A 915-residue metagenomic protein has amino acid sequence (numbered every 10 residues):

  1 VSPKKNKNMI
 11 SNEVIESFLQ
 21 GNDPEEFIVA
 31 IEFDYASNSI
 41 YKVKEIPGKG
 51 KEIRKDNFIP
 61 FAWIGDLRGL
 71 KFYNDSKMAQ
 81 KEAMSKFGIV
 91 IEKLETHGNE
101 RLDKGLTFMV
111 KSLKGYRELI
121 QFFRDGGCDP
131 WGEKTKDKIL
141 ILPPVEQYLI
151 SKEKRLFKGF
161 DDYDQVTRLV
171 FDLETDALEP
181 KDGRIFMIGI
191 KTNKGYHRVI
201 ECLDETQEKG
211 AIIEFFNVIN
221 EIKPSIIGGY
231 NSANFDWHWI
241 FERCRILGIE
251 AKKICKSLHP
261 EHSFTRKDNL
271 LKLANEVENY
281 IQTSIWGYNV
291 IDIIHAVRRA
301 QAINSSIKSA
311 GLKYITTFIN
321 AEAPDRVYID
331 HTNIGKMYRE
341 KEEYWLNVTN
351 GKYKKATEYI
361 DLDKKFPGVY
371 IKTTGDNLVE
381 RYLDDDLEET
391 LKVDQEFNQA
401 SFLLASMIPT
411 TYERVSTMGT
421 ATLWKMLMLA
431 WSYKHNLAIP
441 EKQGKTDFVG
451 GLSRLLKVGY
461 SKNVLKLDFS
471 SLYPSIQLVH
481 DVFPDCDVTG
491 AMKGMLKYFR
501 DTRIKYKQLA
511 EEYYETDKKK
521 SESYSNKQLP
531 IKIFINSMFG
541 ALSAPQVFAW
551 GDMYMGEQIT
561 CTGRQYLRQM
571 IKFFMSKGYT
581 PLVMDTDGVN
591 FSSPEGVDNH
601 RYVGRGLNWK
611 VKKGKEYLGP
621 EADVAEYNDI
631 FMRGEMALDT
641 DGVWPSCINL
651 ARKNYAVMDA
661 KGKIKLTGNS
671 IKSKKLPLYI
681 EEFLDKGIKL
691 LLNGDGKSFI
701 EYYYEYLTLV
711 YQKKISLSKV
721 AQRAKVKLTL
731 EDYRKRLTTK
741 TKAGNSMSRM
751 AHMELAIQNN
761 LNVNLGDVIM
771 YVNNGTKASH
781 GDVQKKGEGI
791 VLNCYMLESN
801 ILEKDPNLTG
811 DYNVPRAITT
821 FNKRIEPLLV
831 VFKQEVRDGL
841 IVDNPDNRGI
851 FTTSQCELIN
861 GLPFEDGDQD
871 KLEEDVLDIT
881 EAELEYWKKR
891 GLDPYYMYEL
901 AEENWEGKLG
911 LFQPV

Functional and structural regions predicted by a protein language model:
K4-K223, I249, K372, D385-I408 (+5 more regions): DnaQ-like (DEDDh/DEDDy) 3′-5′ exonuclease domain used for proofreading and 3′-end trimming on nucleic acids
K5-V14, F18, N333-H480, K518-F573 (+4 more regions): Common nucleic-acid-contacting/processivity interface regions adjacent to the catalytic cores of nucleic-acid enzymes
Y73-M84, T560-K577: Short amphipathic alpha-helix segments
I200-C202, T206, K223, I227 (+2 more regions): Active-site-proximal helix-loop-helix substrate-binding element of RNase H-like nuclease domains
S225-S232, Y579-D585, N590-S592: Short glycine-rich phosphate-binding loop at a beta-alpha junction
F235-I246, S470-P484: Short active-site loop/helix that positions an aromatic residue
G248-C255, D481-G490, G604: Cytochrome P450 catalytic domain signature, combining two hallmark sequence patches
V597-V915: C-terminal, non-catalytic extensions of nucleic-acid polymerases
